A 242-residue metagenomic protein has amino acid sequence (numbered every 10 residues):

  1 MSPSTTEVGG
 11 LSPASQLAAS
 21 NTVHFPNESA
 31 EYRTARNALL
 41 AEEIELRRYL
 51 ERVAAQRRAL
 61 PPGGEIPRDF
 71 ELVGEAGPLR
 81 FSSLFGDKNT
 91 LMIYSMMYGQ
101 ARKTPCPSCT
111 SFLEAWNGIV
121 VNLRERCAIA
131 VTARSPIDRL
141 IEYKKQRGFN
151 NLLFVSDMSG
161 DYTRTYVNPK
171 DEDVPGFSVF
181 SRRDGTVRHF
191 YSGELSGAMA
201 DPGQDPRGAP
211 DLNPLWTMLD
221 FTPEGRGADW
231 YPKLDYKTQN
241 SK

Functional and structural regions predicted by a protein language model:
S2-V121, E125, Y143-K145, D157-K242: Non-globular targeting/processing and membrane-anchoring segments
N122-R139, N150-D161: Thiol-based oxidoreductase modules, predominantly thioredoxin-like and allied folds used for disulfide exchange
